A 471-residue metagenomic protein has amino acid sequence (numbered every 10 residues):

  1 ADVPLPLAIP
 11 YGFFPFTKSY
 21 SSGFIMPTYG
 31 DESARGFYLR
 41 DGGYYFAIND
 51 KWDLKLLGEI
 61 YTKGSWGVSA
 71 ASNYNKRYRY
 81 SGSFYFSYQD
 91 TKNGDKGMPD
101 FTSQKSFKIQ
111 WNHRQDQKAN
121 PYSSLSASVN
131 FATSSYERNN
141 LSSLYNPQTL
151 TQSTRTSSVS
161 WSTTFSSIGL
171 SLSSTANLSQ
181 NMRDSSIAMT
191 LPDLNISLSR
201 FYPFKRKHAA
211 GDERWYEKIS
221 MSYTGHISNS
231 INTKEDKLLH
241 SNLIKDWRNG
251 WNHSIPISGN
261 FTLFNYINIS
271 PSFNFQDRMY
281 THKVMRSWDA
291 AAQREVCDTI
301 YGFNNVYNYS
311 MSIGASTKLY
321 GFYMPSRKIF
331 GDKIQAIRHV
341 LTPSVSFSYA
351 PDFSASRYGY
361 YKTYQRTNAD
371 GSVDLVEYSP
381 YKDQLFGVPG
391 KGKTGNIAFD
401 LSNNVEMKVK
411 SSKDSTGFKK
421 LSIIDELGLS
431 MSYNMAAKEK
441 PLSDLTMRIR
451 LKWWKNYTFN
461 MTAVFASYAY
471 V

Functional and structural regions predicted by a protein language model:
A1-V471: Outer-membrane beta-barrel proteins and related beta-barrel translocases across Gram-negative bacteria
